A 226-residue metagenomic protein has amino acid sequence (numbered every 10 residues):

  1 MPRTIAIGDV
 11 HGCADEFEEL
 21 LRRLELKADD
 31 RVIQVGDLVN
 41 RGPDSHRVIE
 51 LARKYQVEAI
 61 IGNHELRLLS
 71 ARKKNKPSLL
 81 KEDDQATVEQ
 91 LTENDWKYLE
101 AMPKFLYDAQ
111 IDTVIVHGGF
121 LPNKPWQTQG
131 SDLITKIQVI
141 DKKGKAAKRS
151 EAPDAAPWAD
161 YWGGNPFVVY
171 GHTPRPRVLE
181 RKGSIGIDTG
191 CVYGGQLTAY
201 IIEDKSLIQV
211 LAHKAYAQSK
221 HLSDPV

Functional and structural regions predicted by a protein language model:
M1, E25, I49-A52, L106-Q110 (+2 more regions): A short acidic-Thr-Gly-centered motif at the start of a beta-strand
M1-E50, Y55: N-terminal active-site segment of His-dependent metallophosphoesterases
T4-H11, T113-G119, I185-I187: Active-site-proximal beta-strand elements of phosphoester/diester hydrolases
D9, D37, A52, G62-N63 (+5 more regions): Divalent metal-coordination and catalytic microenvironments
H11-E16, N40-G42, L66-L69, P122-N123 (+2 more regions): Active-site environment of divalent metal-dependent phosphoester hydrolases
S45-I115, L121-R149: Active-site neighborhood of divalent metal-dependent phosphoester bond hydrolases
S131-I134, Q138-V226: Acidic, His/Gly-rich catalytic cores of divalent-metal-dependent hydrolytic chemistry
